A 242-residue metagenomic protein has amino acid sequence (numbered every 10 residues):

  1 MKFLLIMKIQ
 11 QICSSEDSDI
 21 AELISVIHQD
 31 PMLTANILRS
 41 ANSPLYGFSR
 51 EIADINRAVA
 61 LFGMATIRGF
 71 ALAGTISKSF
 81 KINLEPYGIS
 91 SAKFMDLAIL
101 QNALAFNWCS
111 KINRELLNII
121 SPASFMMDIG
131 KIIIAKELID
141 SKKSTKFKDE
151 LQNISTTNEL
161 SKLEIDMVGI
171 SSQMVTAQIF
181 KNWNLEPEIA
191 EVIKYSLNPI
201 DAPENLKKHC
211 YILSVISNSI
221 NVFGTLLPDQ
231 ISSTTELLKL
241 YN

Functional and structural regions predicted by a protein language model:
M1-S141, E164-D229, S233: Conserved alpha-helical "signature site" that marks functionally important helical segments or helix/loop junctions
L138-I154: Post-HEXXH active-site segment of zinc metalloproteases
N153-L163: Substrate-binding clefts and substrate-entry loops adjacent to catalytic sites of polymer-processing enzymes acting on
K239-N242: Short, intrinsically disordered, charge-balanced linker/junction segments flanking boundaries in proteins
